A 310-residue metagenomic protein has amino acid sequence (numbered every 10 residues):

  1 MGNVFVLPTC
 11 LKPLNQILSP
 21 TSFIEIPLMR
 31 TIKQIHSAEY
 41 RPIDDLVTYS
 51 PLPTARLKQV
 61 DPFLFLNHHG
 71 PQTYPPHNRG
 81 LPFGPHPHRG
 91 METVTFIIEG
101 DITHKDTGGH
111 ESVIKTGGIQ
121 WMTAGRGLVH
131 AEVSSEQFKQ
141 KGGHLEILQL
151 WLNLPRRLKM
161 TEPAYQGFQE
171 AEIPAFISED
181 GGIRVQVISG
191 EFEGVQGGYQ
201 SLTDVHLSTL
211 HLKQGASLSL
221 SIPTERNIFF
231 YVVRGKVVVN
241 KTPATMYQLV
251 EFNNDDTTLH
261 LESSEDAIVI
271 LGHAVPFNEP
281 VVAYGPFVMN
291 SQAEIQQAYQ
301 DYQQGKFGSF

Functional and structural regions predicted by a protein language model:
G2-F310: Jelly-roll (double-stranded beta-helix
